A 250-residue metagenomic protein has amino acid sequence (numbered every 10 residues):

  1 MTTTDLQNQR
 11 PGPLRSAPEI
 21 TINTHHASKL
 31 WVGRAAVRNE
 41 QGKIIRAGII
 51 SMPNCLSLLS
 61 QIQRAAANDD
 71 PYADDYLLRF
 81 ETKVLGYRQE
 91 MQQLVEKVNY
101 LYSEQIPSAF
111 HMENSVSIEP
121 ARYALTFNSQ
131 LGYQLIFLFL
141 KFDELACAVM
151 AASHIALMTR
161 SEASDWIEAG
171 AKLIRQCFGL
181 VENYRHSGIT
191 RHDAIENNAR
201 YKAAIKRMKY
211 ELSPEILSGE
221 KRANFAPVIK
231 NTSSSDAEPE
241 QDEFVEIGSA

Functional and structural regions predicted by a protein language model:
M1-L138, E144, A151, A171 (+1 more regions): Polar/charged low-complexity regulatory segments
A148-V149, W166: Short, hydrophobic/aromatic alpha-helical segments in well-folded domains
S161-E162: Short, solvent-exposed positions on alpha-helices
